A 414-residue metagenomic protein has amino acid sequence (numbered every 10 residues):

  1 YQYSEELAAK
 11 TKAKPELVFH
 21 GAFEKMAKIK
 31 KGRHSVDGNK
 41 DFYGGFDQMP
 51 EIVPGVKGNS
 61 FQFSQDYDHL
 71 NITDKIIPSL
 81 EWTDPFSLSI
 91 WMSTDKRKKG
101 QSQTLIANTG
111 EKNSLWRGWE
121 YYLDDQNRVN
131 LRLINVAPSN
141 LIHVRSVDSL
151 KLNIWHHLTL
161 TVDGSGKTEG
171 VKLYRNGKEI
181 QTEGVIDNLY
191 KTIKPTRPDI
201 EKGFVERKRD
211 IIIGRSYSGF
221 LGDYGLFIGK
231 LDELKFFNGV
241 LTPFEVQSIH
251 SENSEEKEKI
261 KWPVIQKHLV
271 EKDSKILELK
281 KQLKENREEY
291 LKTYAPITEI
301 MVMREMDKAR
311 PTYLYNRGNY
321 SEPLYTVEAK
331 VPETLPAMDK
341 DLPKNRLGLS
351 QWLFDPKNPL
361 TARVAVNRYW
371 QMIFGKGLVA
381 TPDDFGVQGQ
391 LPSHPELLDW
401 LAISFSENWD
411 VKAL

Functional and structural regions predicted by a protein language model:
Y1-T298, D307: Extracellular glycan-associated modules
G38, E258-A413: Primarily short, surface-exposed interaction patches in extracytoplasmic proteins
